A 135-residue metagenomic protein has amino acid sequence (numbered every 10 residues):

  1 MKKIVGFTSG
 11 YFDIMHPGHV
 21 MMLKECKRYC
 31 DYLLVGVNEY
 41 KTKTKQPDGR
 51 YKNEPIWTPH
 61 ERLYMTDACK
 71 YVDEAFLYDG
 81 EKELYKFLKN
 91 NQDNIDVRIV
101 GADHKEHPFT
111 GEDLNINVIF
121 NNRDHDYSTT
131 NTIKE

Functional and structural regions predicted by a protein language model:
M1-E135: Nucleotidyltransferase catalytic core that binds NTPs
